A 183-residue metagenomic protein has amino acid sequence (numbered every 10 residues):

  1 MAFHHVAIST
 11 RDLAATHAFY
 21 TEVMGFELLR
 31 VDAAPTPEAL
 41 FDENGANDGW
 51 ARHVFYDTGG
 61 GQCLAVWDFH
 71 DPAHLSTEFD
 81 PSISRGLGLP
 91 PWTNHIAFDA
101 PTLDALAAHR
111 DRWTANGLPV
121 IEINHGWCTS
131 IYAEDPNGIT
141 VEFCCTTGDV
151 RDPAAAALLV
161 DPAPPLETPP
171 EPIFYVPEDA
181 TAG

Functional and structural regions predicted by a protein language model:
M1-A14, R30-A34, E38, T93-F98 (+1 more regions): N-terminal beta-strand motif that seeds the catalytic metal site of vicinal oxygen chelate
A2, W50, W127: Exposed loop/turn and edge beta-strand positions of beta-sandwich/beta-sheet ligand-binding modules
F3-R11, F55-G60, F79-R112, T129-E134 (+1 more regions): Vicinal oxygen chelate
S9-F69: Core segments of cupin and vicinal oxygen chelate
N44-N47, L87, I121-E122: Short Gly/Pro-enriched turn/cap motifs at secondary-structure boundaries
D68-D71, T146: Acetyl-CoA-dependent GNAT
L75-S76: Zn2+-dependent peptidoglycan hydrolase active-site motif and core
A107-G183: Vicinal oxygen chelate
